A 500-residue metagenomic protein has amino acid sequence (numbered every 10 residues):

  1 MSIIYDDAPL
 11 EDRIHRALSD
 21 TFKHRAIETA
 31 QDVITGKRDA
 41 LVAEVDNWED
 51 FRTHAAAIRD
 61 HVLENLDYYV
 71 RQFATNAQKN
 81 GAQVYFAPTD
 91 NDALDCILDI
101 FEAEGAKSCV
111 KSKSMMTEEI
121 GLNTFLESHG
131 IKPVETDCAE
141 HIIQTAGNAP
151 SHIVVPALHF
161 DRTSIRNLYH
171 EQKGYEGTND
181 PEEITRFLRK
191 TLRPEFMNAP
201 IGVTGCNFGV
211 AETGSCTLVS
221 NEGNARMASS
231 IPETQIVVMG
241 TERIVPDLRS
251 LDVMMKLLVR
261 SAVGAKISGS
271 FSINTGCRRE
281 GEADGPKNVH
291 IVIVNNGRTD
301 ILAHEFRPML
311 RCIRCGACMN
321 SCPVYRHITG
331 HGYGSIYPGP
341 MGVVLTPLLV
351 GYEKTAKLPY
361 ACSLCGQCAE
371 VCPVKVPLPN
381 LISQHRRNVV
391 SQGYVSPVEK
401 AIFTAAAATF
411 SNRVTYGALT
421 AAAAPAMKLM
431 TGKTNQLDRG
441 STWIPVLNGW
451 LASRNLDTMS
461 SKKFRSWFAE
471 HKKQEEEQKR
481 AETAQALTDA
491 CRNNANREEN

Functional and structural regions predicted by a protein language model:
M1-P308: The feature marks the mature, well-folded catalytic cores of soluble enzymes
D6-I34, E44, I402, A408-N500: Intrinsic disorder at enzyme termini
Q72, N76, N80, C96-I100 (+11 more regions): Generic, well-ordered alpha-helical scaffold segments in large soluble proteins
G130-E135, S250-K256, V289-V292, Q367-V374 (+1 more regions): Short secondary-structure transition/capping segments
T213-S215, R249, G276-R278, P338 (+5 more regions): Short capping/connector residues at structural and topological boundaries
G281-M309, V324-S441, N500: Ferredoxin-type iron-sulfur electron-transfer modules in oxidoreductases and energy-metabolism complexes
C312: Phosphate-binding glycine-rich loops and their immediate beta-loop-alpha structural context
C315-M319, C365: Extended amphipathic alpha-helical segments enriched in small hydrophobics
